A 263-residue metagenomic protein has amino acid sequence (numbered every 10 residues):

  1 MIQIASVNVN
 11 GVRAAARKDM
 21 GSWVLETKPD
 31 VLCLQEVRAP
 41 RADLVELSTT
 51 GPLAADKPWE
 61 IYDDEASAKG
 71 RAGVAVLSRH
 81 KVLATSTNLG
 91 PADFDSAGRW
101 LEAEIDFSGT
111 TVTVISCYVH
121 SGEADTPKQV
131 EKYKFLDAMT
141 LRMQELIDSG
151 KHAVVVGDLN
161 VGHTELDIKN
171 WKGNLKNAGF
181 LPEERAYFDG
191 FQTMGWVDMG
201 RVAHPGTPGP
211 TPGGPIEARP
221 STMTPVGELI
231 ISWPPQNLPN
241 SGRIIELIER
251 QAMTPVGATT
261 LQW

Functional and structural regions predicted by a protein language model:
M1-A15: Mobile, glycine- and charge-enriched loop segments and immediately flanking short secondary-structure elements within
I4-N8, V24-D43, V114, R142-E165 (+2 more regions): Active-site beta-strand/loop signature of hydrolases that rely on acidic residues for catalysis
V12-A15, A39-A42, D125, G162-H163 (+1 more regions): Active-site environment of divalent metal-dependent phosphoester hydrolases
R13-E26: Short, acidic/polar
E26, R41, S86-N88, T164-W263: Metal-dependent phosphoester-hydrolase catalytic domains
R38-E123: Structured beta-strand-rich core segments of catalytic domains in phosphoester-bond hydrolases
R71, L83, K128-Q144, K176-A186: Active-site neighborhood of divalent metal-dependent phosphoester bond hydrolases
G90-D93, V119-L136, K172-N177: Surface-exposed cleft-lining segments at the edges of enzyme active sites
